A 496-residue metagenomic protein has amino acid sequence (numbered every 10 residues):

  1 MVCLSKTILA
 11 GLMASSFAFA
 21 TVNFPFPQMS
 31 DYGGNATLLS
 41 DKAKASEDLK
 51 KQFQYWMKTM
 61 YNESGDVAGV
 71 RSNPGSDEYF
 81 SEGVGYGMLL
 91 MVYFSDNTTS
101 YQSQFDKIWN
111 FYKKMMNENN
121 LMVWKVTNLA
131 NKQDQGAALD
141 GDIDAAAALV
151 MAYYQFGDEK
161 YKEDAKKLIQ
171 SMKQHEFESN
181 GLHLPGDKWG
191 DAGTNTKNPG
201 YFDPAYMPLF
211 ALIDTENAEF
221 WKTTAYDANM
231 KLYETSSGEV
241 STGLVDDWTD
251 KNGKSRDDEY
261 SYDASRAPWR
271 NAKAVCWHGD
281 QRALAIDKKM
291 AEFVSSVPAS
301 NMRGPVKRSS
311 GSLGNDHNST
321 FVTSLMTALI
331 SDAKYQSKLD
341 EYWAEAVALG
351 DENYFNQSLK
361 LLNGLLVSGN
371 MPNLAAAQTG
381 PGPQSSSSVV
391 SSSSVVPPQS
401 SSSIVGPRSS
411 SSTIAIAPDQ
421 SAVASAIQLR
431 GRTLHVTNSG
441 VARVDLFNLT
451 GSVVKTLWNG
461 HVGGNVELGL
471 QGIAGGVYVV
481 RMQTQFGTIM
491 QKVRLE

Functional and structural regions predicted by a protein language model:
M1-L9: Bacterial N-terminal signal peptides that target proteins for export
S15-A18: N-terminal signal peptide c-region/cleavage motif recognized by signal peptidases
T21-K51, P74-S81, L121-V123, D134-D140 (+2 more regions): Extended ligand-binding clefts on enzyme/binding-domain cores
K42-A45, K50-Y86, M91-D134: Internal amphipathic alpha-helical repeat/solenoid segments
M88-D96, D144-Q155, A205-L209, W269-K273 (+2 more regions): Short glycine/serine- and small hydrophobic-enriched flexible loop segments
W343-D351: Solenoid-like repeat scaffolds
Q378-A415: Ser/Thr/Gly/Pro-rich low-complexity, disordered linker/stalk segments of secreted and cell-surface proteins
S400, V405-E496: C-terminal outer-membrane/trafficking sorting elements
